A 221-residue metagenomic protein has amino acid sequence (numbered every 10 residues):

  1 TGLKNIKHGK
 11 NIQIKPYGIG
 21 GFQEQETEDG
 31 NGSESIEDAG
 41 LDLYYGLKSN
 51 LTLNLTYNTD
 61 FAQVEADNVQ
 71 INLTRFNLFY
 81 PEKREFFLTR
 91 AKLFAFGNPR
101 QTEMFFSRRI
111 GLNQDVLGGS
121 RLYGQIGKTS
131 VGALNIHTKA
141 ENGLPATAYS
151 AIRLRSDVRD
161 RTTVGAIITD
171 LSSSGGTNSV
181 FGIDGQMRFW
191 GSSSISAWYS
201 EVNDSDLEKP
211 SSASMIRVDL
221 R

Functional and structural regions predicted by a protein language model:
I6-T27, R84-F94, R100, G124 (+2 more regions): Transmembrane beta-strand segments of Gram-negative outer membrane beta-barrel proteins
K10, S33-A39, Q114-G118, Q125 (+3 more regions): Residues that define the transmembrane beta-barrel architecture of outer-membrane proteins
G20-E24, T59-Q63, R109, I126-K128 (+3 more regions): Transmembrane beta-strands of outer-membrane beta-barrel pores
Y45, G124-I126, R155-V158, M187-F189 (+1 more regions): Residue-level signature of outer-membrane beta-barrel architecture
L51-L53, K128-A133, D160-G165, G191-A197: Repeated loop/turn-to-beta-strand initiation elements of outer-membrane beta-barrel proteins
Q63-K83, F87-G97, I168-S179, S196-R221: Outer-membrane beta-barrel translocator/channel fold
V64-R121, G132-K139, P145: Surface-exposed coil loops of outer-membrane beta-barrel proteins
